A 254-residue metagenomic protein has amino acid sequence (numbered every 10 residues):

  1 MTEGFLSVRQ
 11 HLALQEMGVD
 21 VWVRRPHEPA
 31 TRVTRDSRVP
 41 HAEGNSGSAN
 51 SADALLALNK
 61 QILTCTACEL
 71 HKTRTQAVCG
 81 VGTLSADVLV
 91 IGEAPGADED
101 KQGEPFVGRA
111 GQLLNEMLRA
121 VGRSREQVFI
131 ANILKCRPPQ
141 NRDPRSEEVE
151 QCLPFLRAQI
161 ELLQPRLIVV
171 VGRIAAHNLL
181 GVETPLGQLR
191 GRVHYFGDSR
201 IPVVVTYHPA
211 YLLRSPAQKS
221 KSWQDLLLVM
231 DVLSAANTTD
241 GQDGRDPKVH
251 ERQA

Functional and structural regions predicted by a protein language model:
T2-A254: A polyanion-binding, active-site-adjacent surface
